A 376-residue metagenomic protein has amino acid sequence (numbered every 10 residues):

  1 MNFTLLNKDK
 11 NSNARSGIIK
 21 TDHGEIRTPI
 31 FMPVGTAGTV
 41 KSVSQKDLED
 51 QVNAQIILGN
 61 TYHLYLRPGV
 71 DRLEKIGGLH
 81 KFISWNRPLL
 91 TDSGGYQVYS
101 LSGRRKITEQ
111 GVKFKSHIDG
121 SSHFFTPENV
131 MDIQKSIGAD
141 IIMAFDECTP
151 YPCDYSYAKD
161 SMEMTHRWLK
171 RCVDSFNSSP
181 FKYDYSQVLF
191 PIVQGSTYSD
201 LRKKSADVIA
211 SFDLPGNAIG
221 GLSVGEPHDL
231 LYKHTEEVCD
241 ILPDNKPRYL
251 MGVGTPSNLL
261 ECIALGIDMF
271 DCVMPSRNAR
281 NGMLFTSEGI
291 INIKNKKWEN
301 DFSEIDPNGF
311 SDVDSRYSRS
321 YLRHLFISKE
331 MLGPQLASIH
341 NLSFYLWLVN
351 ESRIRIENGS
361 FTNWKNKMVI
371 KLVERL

Functional and structural regions predicted by a protein language model:
M1-I18, I26-M32, K41-S42, D146-C153 (+1 more regions): C-terminal extensions of enzymes
M1-K182, K296-E299: Non-catalytic, usually N-terminal nucleic-acid engagement modules in DNA/RNA processing proteins
D22, S287, E357: Short, ordered coil/turn segments that flank beta-strands lining enzyme active or ligand-binding pockets
G24, I57, D92, Q134 (+5 more regions): Conserved, mostly hydrophobic/aromatic
N129, I133, I137, D160 (+6 more regions): A non-catalytic, amphipathic alpha-helix used as a structural packing/dimerization or gating element in enzyme scaffolds
G138, L169, V173-F176, P180 (+4 more regions): Structural signal for hydrophobic packing residues in well-ordered secondary-structure cores of soluble enzyme domains
Y151-Y155, K159, G216-L222, M331-P334: Glycine- and acidic
E163, S179, D184-I305: Glycine-rich phosphate/ribose-binding loops and adjacent secondary-structure elements that form binding surfaces
